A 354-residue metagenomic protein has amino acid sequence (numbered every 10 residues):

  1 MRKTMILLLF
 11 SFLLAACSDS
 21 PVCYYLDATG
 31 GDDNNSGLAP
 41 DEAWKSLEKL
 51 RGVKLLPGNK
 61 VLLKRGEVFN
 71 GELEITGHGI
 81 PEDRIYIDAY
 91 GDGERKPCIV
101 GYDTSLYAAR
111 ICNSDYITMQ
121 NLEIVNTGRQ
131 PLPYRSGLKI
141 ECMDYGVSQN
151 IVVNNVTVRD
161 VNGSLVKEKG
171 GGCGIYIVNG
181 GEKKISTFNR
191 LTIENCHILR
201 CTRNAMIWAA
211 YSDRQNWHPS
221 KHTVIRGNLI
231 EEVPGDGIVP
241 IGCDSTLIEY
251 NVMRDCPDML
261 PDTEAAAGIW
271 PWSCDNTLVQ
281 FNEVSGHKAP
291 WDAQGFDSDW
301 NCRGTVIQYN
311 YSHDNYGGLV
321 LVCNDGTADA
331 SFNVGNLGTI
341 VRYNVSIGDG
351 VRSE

Functional and structural regions predicted by a protein language model:
T4-L13: Sec-dependent N-terminal signal peptides
F12-V22: Bacterial Sec-dependent signal peptides at the C-terminal "C-region" and cleavage site
S20, L55, H78-P81, G91 (+2 more regions): Extracellular/periplasmic catalytic domains that process cell-envelope and extracellular macromolecules
L26-K64, V68, E74: Acidic Gly/Asp/Thr-rich repetitive segments characteristic of extracellular carbohydrate-active and adhesion proteins
A28, L62-K64, F69, H78-P133 (+1 more regions): Right-handed parallel beta-helix/beta-spiral solenoid domain characteristic of secreted/periplasmic
I75, Y102-R110, P131-D144, V166-F188 (+6 more regions): Extracellular beta-strand/beta-solenoid scaffold signature
R84, D115-N126, V147-N162, I185-R203 (+7 more regions): Right-handed parallel beta-helix
